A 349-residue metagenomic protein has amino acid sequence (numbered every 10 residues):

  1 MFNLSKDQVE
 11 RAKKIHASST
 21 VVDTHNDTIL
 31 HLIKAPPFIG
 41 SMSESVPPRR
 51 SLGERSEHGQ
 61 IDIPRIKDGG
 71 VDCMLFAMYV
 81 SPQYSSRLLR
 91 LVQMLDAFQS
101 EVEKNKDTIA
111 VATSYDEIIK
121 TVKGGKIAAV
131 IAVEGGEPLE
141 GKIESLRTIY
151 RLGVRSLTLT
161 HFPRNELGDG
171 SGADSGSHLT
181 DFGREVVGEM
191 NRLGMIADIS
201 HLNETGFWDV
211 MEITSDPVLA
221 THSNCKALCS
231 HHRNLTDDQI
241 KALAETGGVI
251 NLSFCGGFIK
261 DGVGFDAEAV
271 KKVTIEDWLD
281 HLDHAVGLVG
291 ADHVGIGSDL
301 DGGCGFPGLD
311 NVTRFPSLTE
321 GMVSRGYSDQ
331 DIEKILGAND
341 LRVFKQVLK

Functional and structural regions predicted by a protein language model:
M1-L179, S230-I296, L300-K349: N-terminal hydrophobic targeting/anchoring segments and the immediately downstream early-domain regions of hydrolases
S19-T20, G194-I196: Short active-site oxyanion
V102, G176-L193, V210-A220, L288 (+1 more regions): Alpha-helix-loop-beta-strand connector modules within alpha/beta enzyme cores
I109-V111, M195-L202: Catalytic beta/alpha-barrel core
K142-L146, N203-D216: Distinct, well-ordered alpha-helical segments
S175-F182, D198-G206, V210, L235: Short, contiguous, pocket-lining structural segments that sit at or immediately flank catalytic/ligand-binding sites
E204-T205, C225-A227, G256-I259: Short, catalytically relevant binding-site loops at active-site mouths
